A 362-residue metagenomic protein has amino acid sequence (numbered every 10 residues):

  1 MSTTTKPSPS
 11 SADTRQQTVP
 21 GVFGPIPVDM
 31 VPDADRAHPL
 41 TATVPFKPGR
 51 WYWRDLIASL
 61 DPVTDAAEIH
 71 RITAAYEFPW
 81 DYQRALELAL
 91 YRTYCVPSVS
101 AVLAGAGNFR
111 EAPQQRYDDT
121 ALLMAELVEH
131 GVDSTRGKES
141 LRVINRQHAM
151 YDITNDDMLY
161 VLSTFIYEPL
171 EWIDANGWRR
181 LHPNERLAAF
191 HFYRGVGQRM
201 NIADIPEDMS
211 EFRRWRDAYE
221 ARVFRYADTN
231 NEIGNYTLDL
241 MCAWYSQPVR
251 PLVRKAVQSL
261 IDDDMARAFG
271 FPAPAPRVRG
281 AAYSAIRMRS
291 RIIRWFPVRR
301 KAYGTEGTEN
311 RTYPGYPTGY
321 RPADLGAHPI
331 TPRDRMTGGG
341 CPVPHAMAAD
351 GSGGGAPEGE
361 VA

Functional and structural regions predicted by a protein language model:
S2-A362: Mature, function-bearing regions of proteins
